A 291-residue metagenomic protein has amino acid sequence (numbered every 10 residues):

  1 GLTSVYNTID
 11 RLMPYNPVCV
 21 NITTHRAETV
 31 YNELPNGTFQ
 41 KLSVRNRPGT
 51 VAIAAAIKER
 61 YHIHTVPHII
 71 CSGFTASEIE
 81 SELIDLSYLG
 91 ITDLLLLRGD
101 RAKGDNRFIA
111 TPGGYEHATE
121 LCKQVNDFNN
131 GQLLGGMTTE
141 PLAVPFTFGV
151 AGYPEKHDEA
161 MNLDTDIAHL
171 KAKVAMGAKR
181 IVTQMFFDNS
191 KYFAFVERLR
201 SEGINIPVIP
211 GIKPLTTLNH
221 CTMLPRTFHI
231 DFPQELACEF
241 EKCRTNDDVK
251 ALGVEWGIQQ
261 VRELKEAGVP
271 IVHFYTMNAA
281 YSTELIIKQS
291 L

Functional and structural regions predicted by a protein language model:
G1-L12, A76-L83, M161-A172, G253-E263: Short, acidic/polar
I9-N16, A52-H62, L83-I91, T138-A143 (+2 more regions): Acidic (Asp/Glu)-rich catalytic clusters
R11-P48, R101-G113, A178-A194, M277-A279: Glycine-rich, proline-tolerant flexible connector loops at the mouths of alpha/beta enzymes
V20, L86, K173, G177 (+2 more regions): Conserved, mostly hydrophobic/aromatic
T65-I69, R180-F186, I271-F274: Short catalytic-loop micro-motif centered on adjacent basic/acidic residues
T75-Y88, T165-H169, A194-E197, T217-M223 (+1 more regions): Catalytic cores of alpha/beta
A76-K123: Flexible, glycine-rich active-site loops centered on histidine and acidic residues that chelate a metal or position
G99, P112-P145, G149-A160, D166 (+5 more regions): Active-site pocket-lining/capping segments in soluble small-molecule metabolic enzymes
